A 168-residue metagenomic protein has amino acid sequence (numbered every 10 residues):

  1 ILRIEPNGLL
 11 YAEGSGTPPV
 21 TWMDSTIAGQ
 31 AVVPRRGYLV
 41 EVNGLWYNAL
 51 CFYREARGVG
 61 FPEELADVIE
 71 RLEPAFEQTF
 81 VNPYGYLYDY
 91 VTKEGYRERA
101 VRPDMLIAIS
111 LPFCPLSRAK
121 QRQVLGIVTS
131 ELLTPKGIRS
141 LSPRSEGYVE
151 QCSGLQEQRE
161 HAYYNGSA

Functional and structural regions predicted by a protein language model:
L2-G37, R71-A168: Extended glycan-interaction surfaces of carbohydrate-active proteins
P34-N48, F61-E64, V68, R97-V101: Short, contiguous, pocket-lining structural segments that sit at or immediately flank catalytic/ligand-binding sites
V42-F61, I107-R118: Well-ordered alpha-helical scaffold segments within catalytic/enzyme domains
E55-E63, F80-Y86: Surface-exposed helix-capping loop/turn segments at secondary-structure junctions
